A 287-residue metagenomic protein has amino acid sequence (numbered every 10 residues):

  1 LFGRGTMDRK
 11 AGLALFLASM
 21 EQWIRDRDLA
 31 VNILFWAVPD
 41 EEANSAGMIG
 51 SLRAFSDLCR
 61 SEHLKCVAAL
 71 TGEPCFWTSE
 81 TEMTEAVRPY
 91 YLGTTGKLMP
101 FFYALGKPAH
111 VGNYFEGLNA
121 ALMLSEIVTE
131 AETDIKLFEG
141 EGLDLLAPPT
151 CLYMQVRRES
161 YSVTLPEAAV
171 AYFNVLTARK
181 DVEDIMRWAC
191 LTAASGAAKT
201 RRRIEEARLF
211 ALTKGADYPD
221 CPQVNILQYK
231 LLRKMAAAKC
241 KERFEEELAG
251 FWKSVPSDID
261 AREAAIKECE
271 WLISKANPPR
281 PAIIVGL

Functional and structural regions predicted by a protein language model:
L1, G93-T95: Short, flexible, mixed-charge acidic loops at enzyme active sites
F2-M7, A109-N113: A short glycine/serine-rich beta->alpha loop
G5-L92: Acidic/histidine-rich catalytic neighborhood of metal-dependent amide-processing enzymes
A30, K65, T95-M99, T164-A168: Short, solvent-exposed loop/turn segments at the edges of secondary structure
W36, T71, Y103, N174 (+1 more regions): Residues in well-ordered beta-strands of folded domains
S51-L58, H63-E80, T84, L98-K136: Internal metal/ion-chelating core segments
S79, Y91-L92, G106-L287: Metal-dependent amide/peptide-bond hydrolase catalytic core, centered on the "pita-bread" metallohydrolase fold
